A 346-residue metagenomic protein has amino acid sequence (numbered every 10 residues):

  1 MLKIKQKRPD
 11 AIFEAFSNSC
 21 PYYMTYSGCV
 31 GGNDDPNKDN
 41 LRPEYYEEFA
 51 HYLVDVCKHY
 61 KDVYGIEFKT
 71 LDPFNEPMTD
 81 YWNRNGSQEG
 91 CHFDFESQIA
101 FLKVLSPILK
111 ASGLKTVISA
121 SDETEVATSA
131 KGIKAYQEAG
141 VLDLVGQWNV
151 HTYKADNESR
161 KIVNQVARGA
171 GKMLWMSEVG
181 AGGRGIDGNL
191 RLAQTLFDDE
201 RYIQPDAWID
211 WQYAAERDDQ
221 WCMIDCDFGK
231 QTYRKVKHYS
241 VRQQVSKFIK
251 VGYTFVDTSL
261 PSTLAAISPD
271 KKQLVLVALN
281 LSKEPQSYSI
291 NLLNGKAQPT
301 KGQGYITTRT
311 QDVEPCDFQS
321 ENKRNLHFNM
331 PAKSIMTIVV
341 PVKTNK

Functional and structural regions predicted by a protein language model:
M1-K134: Substrate-binding cleft and catalytic face of glycoside hydrolase catalytic domains, especially the flexible beta-alpha
I12-F16, K69-P73, V117-A120, G146-V150 (+3 more regions): Structural recognition of the beta-strand scaffold that forms the well-ordered cores of secreted hydrolase catalytic
N18-Y23, F74-D80, E123-A127, T152-D156 (+3 more regions): Solvent-exposed loop/turn segments at secondary-structure junctions within structured extracellular/periplasmic domains
Y46-E47, K58, N85-T195, Y202: Noncatalytic carbohydrate-binding groove/subsite architecture in carbohydrate-active enzymes
G171-K247, T254-P261: Aromatic/acidic polysaccharide-binding cleft in carbohydrate-active enzymes
T258-Q298, K333: Carbohydrate-binding surface patches
L293-V313: Solvent-exposed beta-hairpin/edge-strand motifs
F318-K346: C-terminal beta-strand-rich structural cap/linker in extracellular carbohydrate-active enzymes
